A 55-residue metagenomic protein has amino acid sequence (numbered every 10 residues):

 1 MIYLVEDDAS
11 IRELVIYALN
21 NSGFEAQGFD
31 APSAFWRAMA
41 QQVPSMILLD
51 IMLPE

Functional and structural regions predicted by a protein language model:
M1-I2, F24, P44: Generic secretory/membrane-interface signal
M1-Y3, A9, S33: Non-catalytic signal-transmission and effector/linker regions of two-component phosphorelay proteins
L4, L48: Walker B beta-strand of ABC/ABC-like P-loop ATPase nucleotide-binding domains, specifically the conserved hydrophobic
D7-D8, N20, W36, V43: Intrinsically disordered, low-complexity segments
D8-D30, M52: Two-component/phosphorelay signaling modules centered on CheY-like receiver
Q27-M46: Acidic, metal-coordinating helix/loop segments flanking the phosphotransfer/catalytic sites of two-component signaling
